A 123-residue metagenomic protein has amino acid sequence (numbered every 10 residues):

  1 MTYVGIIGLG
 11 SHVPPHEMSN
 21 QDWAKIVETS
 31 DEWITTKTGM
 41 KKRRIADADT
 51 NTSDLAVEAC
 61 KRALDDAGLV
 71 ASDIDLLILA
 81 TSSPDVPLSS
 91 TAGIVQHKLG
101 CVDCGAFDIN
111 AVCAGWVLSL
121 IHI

Functional and structural regions predicted by a protein language model:
M1-D75, L99: Conserved "HGTGT" condensation-loop signature of ketosynthase/thiolase-family condensing enzymes that catalyze
A48-D49, A106-W116: Active-site nucleophile and cofactor-binding loops and adjacent substrate-binding regions of central metabolic enzymes
D75-T81: Short glycine-rich or small-residue beta-strand-to-loop segments that form or flank ligand, phosphate, metal/Fe-S
S83-Q96: Short Gly/Thr/Asp-enriched flexible loops that form oxyanion-binding sites at enzyme active sites
V86-L88, D103-A106: Short, flexible active-site-proximal loops enriched in glycine and acidic residues
I121-I123: Conserved small/polar residues in nucleotide/adenosyl-binding loops
